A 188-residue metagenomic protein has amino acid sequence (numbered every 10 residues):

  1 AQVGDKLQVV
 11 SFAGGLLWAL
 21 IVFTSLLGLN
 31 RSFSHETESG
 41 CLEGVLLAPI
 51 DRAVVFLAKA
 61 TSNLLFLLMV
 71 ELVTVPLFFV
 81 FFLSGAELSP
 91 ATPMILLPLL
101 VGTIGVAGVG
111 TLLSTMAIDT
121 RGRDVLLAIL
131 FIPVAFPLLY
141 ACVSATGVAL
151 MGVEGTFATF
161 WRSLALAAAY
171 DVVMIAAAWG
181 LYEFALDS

Functional and structural regions predicted by a protein language model:
V3-F12, V75-P98, T146-L164: Membrane-interfacial helix-loop-helix connectors in multipass membrane proteins
A13-L29: Long, hydrophobic alpha-helical segments
L26-L46, A60: Transmembrane helix boundary and interhelical loop/hinge segments in multi-pass membrane proteins
I50-F79: Selective transmembrane-helix segments that form parts of the transport pathway or gating/packing helices in multipass
E87-L88, L97-I132, F184-S188: A structural motif at transmembrane helix-loop-helix junctions in multipass membrane proteins
L113-R162, L166, Y170-V172, A176: Transmembrane helix segments
D171-S188: Junction motif at the cytosolic side of a transmembrane helix
